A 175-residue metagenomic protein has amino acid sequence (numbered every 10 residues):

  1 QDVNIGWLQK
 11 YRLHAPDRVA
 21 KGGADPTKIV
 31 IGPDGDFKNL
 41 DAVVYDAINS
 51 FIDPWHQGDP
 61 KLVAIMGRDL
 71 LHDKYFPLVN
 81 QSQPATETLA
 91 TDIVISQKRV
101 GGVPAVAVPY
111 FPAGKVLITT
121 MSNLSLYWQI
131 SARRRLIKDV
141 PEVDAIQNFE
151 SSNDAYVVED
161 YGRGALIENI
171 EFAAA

Functional and structural regions predicted by a protein language model:
Q1-N4, P54-G58: Secondary-structure boundary elements
D2, G6-A42, D73-A175: Sequence/fold signature of self-assembling virion shell proteins
F37-D53: A Trp-anchored, charged/polar loop motif used as the substrate-binding/catalytic surface of acyl/ester-handling
I52-Q57, I95-Q97: Short, conserved, surface-exposed binding loops centered on an aromatic residue
D59-L70: Beta-edge loop/turn motif
